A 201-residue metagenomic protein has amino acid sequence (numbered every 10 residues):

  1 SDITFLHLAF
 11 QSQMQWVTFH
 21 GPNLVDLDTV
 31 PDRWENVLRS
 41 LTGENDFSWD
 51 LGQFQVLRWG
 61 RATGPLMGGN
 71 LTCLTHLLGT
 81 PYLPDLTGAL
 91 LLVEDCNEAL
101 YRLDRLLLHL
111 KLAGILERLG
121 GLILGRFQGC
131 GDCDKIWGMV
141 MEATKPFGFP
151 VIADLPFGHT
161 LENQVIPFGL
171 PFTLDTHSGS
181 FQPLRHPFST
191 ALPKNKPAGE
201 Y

Functional and structural regions predicted by a protein language model:
S1-L57: Active-site histidine-anchored catalytic micro-motif
D2, L74, L122, G169-F172: Buried hydrophobic positions in well-ordered alpha/beta secondary-structure cores of metabolic enzymes
F10, R33, R102-L103, D132-I136: Residues at alpha-helix caps and immediate loop-helix transition turns in enzyme cores, especially N- and C-cap
M14-W16, L119-G120, P146-P150: A short helix->loop->beta-strand "cap" motif at the edges of active sites that frequently abuts
W34-L107, K111: ATP/pyrophosphate-binding catalytic subdomain of soluble kinases
A89-V93, G120-G125: Short, glycine-/small-residue-enriched flexible loop/hinge segments at domain edges that mediate gating
A113-R118: Short, conserved loop/helix-junction motifs that constitute active-site signature segments in enzyme catalytic cores
R126-Y201: ATP/nucleoside-binding phosphotransfer catalytic cores, i.e., glycine-rich phosphate-binding loops
